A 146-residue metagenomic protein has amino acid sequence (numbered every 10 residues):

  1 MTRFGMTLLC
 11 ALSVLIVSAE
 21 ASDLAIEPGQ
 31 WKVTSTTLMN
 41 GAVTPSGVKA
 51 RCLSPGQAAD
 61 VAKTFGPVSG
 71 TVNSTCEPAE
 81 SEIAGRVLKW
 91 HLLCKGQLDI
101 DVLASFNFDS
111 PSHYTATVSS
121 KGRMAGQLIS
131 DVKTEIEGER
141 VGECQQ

Functional and structural regions predicted by a protein language model:
G5-I16: Bacterial N-terminal signal peptides
E20-Q30: N-terminal helix-cap/turn-to-beta initiation motif at the start of protein domains
V33-T36, K89-K95, T117-G122: Short beta-strand segments that buttress and anchor functional surface loops
T34-P67, T71: Short, solvent-exposed loop/hinge segments that bridge or flank secondary-structure elements
L38-T44, K95-I100, R123-S130: Short, cysteine-centered beta-strand-loop-beta hairpins and adjacent loop/turn segments enriched in charged/polar
P45-G47, L98-A104, T117-V118, S130-T134: Short, surface-exposed coil-to-beta transition loops
T64-S105: Mid-chain, structured segments of secreted extracytoplasmic proteins
G122-Q146: Edge beta-strand at a domain terminus
